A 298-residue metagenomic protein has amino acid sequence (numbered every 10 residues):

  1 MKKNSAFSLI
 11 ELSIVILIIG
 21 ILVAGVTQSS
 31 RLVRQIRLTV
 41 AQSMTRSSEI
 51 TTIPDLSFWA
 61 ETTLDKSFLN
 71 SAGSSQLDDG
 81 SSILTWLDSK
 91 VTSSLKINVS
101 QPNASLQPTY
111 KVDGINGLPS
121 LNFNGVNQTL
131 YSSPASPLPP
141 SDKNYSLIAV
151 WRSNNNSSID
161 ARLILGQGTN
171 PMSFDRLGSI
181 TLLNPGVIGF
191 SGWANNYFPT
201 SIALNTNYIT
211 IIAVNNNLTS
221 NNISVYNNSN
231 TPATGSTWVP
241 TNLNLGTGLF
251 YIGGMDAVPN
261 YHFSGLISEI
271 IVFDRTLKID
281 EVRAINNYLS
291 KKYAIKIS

Functional and structural regions predicted by a protein language model:
K3-S30: N-terminal single-pass transmembrane signal-anchor helix
A41-N124, R283-S298: Extracytoplasmic low-complexity segments
F58-T62, K66-F68, T85-D88, S146-N155 (+4 more regions): Short hydrophobic/aromatic patches on beta-strands that form ligand-binding or substrate-lining surfaces
S81, W86-S89, I97-G189, L218-N222 (+1 more regions): Extracellular glycan-recognition modules
R152-N154, A203-S224: Localized edge beta-strand/strand-to-loop motifs within extracellular or lumenal beta-rich domains
G186-V214: Short, aromatic/His-centered strand-loop micro-motif at the edge of beta-sheets
Y197, N244-S268, V272, L277: Extracellular glycan-interaction patches encoded by glycine-rich segments
N227-F250: Short, solvent-exposed beta-strand-to-loop segments that form ligand-recognition rims of beta-rich domains
